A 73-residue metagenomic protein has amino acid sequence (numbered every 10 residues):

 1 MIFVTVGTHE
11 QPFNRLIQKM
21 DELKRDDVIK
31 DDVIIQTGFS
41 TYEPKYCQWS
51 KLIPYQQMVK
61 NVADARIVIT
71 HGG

Functional and structural regions predicted by a protein language model:
M1-D64: Donor-nucleotide binding loops and adjacent catalytic segments primarily of GT-B fold Leloir glycosyltransferases
N61-G73: A donor-sugar binding/catalytic signature common to diverse glycosyltransferases and related nucleotide-sugar
